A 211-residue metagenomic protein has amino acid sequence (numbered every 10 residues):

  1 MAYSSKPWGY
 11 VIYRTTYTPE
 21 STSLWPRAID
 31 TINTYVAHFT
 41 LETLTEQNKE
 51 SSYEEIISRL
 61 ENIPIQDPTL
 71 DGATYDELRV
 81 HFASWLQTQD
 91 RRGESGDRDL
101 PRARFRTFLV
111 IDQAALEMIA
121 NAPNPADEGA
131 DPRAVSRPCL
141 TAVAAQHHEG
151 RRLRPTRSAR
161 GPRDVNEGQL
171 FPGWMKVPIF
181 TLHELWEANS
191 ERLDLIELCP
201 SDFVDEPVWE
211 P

Functional and structural regions predicted by a protein language model:
M1-P172: Extended, charge-biased low-complexity segments that typically form long amphipathic alpha-helices/coiled-coils
R151-P211: Acidic, proline/glycine-rich low-complexity IDRs
